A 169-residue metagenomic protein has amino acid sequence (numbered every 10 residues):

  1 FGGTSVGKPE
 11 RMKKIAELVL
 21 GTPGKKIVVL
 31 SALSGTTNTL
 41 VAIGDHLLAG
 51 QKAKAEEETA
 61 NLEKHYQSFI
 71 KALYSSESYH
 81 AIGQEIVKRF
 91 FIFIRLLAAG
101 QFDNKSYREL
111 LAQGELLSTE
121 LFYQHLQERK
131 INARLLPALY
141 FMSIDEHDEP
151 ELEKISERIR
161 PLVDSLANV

Functional and structural regions predicted by a protein language model:
F1-V169: Nucleotide/pyrophosphate-binding catalytic subdomain
